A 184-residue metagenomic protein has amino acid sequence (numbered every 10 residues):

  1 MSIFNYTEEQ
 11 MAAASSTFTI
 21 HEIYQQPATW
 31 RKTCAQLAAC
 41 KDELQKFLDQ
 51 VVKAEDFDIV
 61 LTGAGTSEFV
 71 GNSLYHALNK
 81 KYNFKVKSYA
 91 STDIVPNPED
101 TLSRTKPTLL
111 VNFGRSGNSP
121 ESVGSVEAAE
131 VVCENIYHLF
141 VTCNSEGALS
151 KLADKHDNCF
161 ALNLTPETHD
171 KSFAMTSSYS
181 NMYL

Functional and structural regions predicted by a protein language model:
M1-K53, S172-L184: Cofactor-/ligand-binding subdomain signature composed of acidic, glycine-rich, tryptophan-containing flexible loops
K53-L184: Glycine-rich phosphate-binding loops that contact phosphosugars or nucleotide phosphates
